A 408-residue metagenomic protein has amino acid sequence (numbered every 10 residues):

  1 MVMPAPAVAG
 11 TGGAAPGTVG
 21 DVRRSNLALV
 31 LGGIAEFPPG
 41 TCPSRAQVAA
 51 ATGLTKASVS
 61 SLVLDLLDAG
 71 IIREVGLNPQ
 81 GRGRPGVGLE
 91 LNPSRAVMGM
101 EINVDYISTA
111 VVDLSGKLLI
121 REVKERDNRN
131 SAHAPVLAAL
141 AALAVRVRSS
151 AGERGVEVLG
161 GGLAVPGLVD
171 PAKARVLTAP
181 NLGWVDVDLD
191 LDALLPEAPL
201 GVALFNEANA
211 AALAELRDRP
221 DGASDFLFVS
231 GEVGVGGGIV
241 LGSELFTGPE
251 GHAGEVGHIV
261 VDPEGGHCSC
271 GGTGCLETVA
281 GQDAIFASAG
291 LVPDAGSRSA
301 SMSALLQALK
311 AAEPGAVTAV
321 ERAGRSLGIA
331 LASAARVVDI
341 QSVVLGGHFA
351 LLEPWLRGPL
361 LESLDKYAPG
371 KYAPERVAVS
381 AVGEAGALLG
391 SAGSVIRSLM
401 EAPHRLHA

Functional and structural regions predicted by a protein language model:
M1-V75, R82-E125, R129-S149, E153-E157 (+4 more regions): ATP-binding/phosphotransfer module of carbohydrate and carboxylate kinases, centering on a glycine-rich
G76, V165-G167, N206-A208, G347 (+1 more regions): A general secondary-structure junction signal
G81, P171, A212, L352-E353: Short, solvent-exposed loop/turn segments at secondary-structure junctions
E157-A284, I396-A408: Phosphate-binding/catalytic loop of phosphoryl-transfer enzymes
